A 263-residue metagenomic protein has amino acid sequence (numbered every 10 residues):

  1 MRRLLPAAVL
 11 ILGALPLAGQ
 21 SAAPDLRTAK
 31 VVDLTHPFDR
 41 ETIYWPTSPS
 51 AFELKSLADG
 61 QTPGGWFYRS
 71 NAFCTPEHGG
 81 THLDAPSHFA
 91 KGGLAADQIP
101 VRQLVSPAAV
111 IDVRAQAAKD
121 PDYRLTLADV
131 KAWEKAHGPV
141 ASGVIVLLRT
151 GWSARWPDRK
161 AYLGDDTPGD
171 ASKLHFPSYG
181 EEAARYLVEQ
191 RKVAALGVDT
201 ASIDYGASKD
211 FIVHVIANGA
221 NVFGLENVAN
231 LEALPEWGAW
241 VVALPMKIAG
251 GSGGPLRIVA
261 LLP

Functional and structural regions predicted by a protein language model:
M1-L4: Positively charged n-region of N-terminal signal peptides that target proteins for export
P6-P16: Bacterial N-terminal signal peptides
Q20-P263: Active-/binding-site microenvironments in catalytic and ligand-binding cores
